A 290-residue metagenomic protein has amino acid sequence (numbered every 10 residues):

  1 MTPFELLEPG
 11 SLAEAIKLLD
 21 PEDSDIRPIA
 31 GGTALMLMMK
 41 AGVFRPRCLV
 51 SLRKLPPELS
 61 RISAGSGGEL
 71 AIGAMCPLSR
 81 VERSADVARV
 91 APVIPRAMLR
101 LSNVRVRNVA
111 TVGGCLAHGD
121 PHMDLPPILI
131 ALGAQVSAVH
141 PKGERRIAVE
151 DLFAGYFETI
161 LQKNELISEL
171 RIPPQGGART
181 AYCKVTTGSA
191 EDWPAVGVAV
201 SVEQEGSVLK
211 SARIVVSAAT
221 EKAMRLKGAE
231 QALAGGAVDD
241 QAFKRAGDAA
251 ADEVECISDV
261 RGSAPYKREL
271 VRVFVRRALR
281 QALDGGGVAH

Functional and structural regions predicted by a protein language model:
M1-H290: C-terminal structural segment of proteins
